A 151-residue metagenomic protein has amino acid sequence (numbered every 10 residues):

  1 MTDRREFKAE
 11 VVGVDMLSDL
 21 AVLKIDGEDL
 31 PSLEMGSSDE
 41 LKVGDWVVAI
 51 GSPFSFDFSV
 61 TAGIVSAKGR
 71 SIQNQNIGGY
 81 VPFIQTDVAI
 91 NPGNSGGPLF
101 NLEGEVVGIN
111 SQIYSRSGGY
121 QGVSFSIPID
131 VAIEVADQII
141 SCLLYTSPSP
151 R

Functional and structural regions predicted by a protein language model:
M1-S147, R151: Serine-dependent protease modules
